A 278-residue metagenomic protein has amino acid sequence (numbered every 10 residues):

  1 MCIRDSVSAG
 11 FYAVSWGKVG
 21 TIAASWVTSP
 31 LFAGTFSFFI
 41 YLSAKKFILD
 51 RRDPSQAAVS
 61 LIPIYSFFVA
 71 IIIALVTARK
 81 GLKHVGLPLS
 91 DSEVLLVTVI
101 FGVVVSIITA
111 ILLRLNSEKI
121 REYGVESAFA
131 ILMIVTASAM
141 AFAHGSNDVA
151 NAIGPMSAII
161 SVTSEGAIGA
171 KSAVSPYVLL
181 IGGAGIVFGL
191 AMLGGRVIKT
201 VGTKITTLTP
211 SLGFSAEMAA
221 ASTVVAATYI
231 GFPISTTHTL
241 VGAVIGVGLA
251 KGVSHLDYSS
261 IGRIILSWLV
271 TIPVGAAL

Functional and structural regions predicted by a protein language model:
M1-I3: Short, small-residue-biased leader/transition segments that mark boundaries at the very start of proteins
D5-A9, P30-L42, K46, I71 (+10 more regions): Transmembrane alpha-helical segments of multi-pass membrane transport proteins and ion-pumping complexes
Y12-A23, D50, R79-D91, N151-I153 (+2 more regions): Membrane-interface helix termini and inter-helical loops of multi-pass transporters
V14-I22, N116-K119, S175-P176, L256-L266: A cytosolic-side transmembrane-helix exit/cap motif
W26-T35, F39-A128: Core mid-bundle transmembrane helix pairs that form the ion/substrate translocation pathway in diverse multi-pass
R51-Y65, E122-L132, S138, I205-S211 (+1 more regions): Membrane-interface segments at loop-to-transmembrane junctions
T136-P155, I234-T239: Conserved phosphate/anionic-ligand binding catalytic regions in large, soluble enzymes, centered on
P155-T228, V241-G242, G246-V253, Y258: Helix-loop-helix junctions within the multi-pass membrane cores of secondary transporters/permeases
